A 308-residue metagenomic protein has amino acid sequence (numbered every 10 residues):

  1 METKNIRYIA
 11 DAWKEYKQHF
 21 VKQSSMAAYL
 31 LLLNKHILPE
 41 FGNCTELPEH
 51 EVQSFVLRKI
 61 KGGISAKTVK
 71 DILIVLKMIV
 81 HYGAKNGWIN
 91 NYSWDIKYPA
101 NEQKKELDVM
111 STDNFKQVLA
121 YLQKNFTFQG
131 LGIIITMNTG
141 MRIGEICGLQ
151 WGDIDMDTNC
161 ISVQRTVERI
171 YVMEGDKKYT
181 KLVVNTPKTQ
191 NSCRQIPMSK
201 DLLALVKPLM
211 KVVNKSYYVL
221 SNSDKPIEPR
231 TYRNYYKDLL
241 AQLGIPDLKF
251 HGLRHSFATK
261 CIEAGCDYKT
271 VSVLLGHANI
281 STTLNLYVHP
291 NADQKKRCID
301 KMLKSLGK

Functional and structural regions predicted by a protein language model:
E2-K4, K14-Y82, N86-W88, K104 (+2 more regions): N-terminal core-binding DNA-recognition domain of tyrosine site-specific recombinases/integrases
I37, V52, L76, K97 (+5 more regions): Conserved hydrophobic/aromatic pocket- or pore-lining residues that grip, position, or stack substrates in active sites
A66, K70, K85, I89-N91 (+5 more regions): Basic, Lys/Arg- and aromatic-enriched nucleic-acid-binding interface segment
K67, K85, I134, N138-E145 (+3 more regions): C-terminal catalytic core of tyrosine-transesterase DNA break-rejoin enzymes
V118-Y121, M173-K177, N285, H289-K308: DNA/chromatin major-groove-contacting recognition/catalytic segments
L149-P208: Conserved tyrosine-mediated DNA breakage-rejoining catalytic core shared by Y-recombinases
C160-V163, V219, K260, S272-P290 (+1 more regions): Short functional hotspots where side chains directly engage DNA or cofactors
P197-P246: Active-site/catalytic core of tyrosine-dependent DNA strand-transfer enzymes
